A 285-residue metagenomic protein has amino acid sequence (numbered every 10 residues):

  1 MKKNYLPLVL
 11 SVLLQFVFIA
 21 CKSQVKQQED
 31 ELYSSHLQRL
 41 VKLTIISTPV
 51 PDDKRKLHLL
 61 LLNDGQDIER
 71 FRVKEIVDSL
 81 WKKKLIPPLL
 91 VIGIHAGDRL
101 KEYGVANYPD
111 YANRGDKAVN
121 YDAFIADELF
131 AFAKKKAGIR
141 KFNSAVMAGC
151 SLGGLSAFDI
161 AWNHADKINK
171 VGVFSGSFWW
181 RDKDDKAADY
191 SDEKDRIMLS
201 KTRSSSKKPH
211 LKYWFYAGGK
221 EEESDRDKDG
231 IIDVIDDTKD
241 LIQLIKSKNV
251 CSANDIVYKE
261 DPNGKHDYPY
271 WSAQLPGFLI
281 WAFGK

Functional and structural regions predicted by a protein language model:
M1-K26: Bacterial Sec-dependent N-terminal signal peptides
Q24-K285: Non-catalytic cap/lid and distal C-terminal segments of serine-dependent acyl enzymes
